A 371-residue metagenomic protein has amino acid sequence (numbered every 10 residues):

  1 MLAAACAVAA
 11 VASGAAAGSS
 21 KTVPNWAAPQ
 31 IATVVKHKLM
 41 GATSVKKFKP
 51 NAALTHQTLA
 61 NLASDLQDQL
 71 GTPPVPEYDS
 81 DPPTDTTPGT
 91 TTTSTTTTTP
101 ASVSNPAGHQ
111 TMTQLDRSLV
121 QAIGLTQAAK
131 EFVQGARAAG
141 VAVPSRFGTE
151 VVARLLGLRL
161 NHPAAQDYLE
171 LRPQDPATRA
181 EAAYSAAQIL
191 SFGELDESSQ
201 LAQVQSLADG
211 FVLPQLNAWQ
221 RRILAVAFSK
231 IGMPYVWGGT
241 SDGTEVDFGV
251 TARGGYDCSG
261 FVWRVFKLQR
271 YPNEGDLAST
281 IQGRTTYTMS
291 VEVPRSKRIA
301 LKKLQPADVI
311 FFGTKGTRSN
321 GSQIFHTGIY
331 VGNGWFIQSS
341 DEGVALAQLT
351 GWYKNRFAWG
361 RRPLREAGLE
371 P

Functional and structural regions predicted by a protein language model:
M1, S13-A28, M40-A60, S64-T149 (+3 more regions): Feature responds to low-complexity, polar/acidic, surface-exposed segments characteristic of secreted/exported proteins
L2-A10: Bacterial N-terminal signal peptides
A28-K36, Q57, N61, T113 (+9 more regions): Solvent-exposed, polar/charged alpha-helical surfaces in well-ordered, non-transmembrane soluble domains, broadly
V35-L39, S64-T72, V120-A128, R154-L158 (+5 more regions): Sec-exported extracytoplasmic/periplasmic mature domains
A182, Q188, A278-S290, K297-K302 (+1 more regions): Aromatic- and glycine-rich peptidoglycan recognition patches
E194-Y235, R356-P371: Non-catalytic ligand/cofactor/substrate-binding and regulatory segments of enzyme domains
V236-P306, T317, N355: Catalytic cysteine-centered active-site loop
